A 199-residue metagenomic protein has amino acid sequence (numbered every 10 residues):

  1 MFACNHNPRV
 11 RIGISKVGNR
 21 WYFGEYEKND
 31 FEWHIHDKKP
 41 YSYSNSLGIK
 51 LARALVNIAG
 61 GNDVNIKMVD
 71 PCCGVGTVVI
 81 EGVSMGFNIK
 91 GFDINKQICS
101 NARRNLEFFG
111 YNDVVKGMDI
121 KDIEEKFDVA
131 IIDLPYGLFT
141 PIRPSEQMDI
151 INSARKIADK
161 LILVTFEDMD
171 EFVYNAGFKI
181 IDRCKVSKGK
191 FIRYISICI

Functional and structural regions predicted by a protein language model:
C4-I199: Class I S-adenosyl-L-methionine-dependent methyltransferase catalytic core
